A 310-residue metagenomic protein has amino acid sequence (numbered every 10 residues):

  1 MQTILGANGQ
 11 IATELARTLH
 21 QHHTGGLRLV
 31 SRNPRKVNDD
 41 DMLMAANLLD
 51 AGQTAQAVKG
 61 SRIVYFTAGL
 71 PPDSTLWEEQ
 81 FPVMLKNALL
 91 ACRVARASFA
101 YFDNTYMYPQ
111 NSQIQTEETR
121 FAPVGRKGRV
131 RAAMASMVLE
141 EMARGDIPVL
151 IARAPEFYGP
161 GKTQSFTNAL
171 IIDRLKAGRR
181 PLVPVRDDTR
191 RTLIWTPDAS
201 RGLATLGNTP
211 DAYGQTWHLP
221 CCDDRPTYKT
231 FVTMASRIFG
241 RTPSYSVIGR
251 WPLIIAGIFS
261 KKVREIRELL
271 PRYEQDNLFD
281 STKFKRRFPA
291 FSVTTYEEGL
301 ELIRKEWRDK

Functional and structural regions predicted by a protein language model:
Q2, G202-I266, S281, R286 (+1 more regions): Mid/C-terminal beta-alpha module of Rossmann-like enzyme folds, strongest in SDR-family dehydrogenases/epimerases
Q2-H22: N-terminal Rossmann NAD(P)H-binding glycine-rich loop of SDR-like oxidoreductase domains
L29-K36, F102: Short, polar loop motifs at secondary-structure junctions
R35-A95: NAD(P)H-binding glycine-rich loop region in Rossmannoid oxidoreductase-like domains and their noncatalytic homologs
K86-R131: Conserved Rossmann-fold NAD(P)-dependent oxidoreductase catalytic core, especially the SDR/UDP-sugar
N104, S136-G161: Conserved beta-loop-beta element that borders a ligand/cofactor-binding pocket
K127, P155-S165, V185-P197, C221-D223: Glycine-rich "substrate-gating" loop/helix at the edge of Rossmann-like oxidoreductase active sites
D173-I194, D211: A conserved pocket-lining segment of Rossmann-fold NAD(P)-dependent short-chain dehydrogenase/reductase
